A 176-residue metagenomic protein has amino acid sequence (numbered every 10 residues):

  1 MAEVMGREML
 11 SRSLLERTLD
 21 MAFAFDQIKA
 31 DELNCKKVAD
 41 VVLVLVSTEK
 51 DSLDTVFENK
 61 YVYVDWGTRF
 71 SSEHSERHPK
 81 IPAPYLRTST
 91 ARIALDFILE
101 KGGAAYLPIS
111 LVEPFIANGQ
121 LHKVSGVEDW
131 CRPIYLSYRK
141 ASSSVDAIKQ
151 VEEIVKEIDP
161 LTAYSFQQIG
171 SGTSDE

Functional and structural regions predicted by a protein language model:
M1-A30, S171-E176: Central regulatory/effector-binding core of bacterial HTH transcription factors
G6-L10, P79-V124, D129: Hydrophobic hinge/microswitch elements
A22, L45-S47, K60-D65: Short, hydrophobic beta-strand segments that form beta-sheet elements in well-ordered domains
N34-K37, S52-D54, E76-H78, E113 (+1 more regions): Short secondary-structure boundary/capping segments
N34-V44, N118-R132: Short beta-strand->loop
K50-F57, R69, A141-I148: Short helix-loop capping/hinge motifs at secondary-structure junctions, enriched in acidic/polar residues
F57-Y85, S89-A91: Secondary-structure junction motif
I109-N118, E128-E176: C-terminal effector-binding regulatory domain of bacterial HTH transcription factors
